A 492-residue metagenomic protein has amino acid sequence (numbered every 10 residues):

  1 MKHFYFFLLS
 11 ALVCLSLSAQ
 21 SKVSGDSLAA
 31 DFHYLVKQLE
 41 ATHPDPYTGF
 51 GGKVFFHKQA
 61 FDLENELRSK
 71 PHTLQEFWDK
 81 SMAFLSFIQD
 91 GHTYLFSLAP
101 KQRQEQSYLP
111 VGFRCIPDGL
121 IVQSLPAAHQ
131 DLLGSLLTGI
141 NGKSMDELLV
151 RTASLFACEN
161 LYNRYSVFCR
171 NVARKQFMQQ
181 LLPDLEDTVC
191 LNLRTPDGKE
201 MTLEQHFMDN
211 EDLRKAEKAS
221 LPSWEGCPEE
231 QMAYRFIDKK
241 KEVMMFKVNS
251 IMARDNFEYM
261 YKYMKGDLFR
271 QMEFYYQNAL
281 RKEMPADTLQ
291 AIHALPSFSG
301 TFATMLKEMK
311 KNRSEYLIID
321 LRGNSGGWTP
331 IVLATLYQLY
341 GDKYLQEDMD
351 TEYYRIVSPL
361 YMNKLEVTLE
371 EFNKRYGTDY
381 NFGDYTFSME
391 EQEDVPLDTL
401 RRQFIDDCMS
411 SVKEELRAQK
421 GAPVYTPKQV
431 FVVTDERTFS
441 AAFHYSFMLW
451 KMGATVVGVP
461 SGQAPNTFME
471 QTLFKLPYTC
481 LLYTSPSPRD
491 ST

Functional and structural regions predicted by a protein language model:
M1-K22, L35: Bacterial Sec-dependent N-terminal signal peptides
L12-L15, F55, E64, M362 (+1 more regions): Amphipathic alpha-helical interaction segments
C14-L15, V332, F447: Hydrophobic alpha-helical membrane context
Q20-R375, T426-V432, H444, G458-S461 (+2 more regions): Flexible, low-complexity junctional segments that flank or bridge functional domains
M260-F274, M389-M409: Long, low-complexity, polar/charged, intrinsically disordered or flexibly structured peripheral segments
R355-I405: Low-complexity, serine/threonine/proline-enriched polar segments
D407-A454, G458-S461: Flexible, glycine-rich surface segments
